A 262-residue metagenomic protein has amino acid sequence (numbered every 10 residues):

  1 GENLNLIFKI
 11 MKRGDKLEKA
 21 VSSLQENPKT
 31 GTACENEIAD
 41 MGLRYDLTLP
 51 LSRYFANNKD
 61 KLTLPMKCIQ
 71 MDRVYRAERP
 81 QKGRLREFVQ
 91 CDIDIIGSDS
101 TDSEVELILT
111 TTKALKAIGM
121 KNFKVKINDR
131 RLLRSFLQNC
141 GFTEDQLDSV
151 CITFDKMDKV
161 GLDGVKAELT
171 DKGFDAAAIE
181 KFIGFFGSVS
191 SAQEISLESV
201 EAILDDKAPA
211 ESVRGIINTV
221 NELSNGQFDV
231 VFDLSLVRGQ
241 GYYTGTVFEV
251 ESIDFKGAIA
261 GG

Functional and structural regions predicted by a protein language model:
G1, R134-E144, G241-F248: Short glycine/threonine-rich loop-to-helix capping motif typified by GTGT followed within a few residues by an Asp-Pro
G1-M41: Polyanion/phosphate-binding surface patch
E2-L17, G141-V165, L169, F255: Acidic, His- and aromatic-enriched active-site or binding-groove loops in soluble protein domains that engage sugars
G14-K16, L49, A77, R131: Short loop/turn segments at secondary-structure transitions that flank enzyme active sites
N27-I38, D46-K121, K166-G261: Positively charged, Gly/Ser-enriched RNA/tRNA-binding surfaces
L85-C91, I127-S135: Short, conserved phosphate-binding/catalytic loop or strand-edge motifs used in phosphoryl-/nucleotidyl-transfer
T112-K116, R131-N139: Hydrophobic mid-domain F-helix/FG-region of cytochrome P450s
F123-V125: A short amphipathic beta-strand at an alpha->beta junction
